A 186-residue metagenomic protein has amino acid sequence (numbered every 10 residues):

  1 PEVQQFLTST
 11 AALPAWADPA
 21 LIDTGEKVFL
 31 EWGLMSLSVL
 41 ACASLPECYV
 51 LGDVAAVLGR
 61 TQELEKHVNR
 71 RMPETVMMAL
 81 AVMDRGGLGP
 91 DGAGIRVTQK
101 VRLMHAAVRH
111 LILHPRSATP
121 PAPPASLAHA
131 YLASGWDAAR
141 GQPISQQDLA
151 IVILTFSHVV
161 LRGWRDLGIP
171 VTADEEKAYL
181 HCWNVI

Functional and structural regions predicted by a protein language model:
P1-I186: Mature, function-bearing regions of proteins
